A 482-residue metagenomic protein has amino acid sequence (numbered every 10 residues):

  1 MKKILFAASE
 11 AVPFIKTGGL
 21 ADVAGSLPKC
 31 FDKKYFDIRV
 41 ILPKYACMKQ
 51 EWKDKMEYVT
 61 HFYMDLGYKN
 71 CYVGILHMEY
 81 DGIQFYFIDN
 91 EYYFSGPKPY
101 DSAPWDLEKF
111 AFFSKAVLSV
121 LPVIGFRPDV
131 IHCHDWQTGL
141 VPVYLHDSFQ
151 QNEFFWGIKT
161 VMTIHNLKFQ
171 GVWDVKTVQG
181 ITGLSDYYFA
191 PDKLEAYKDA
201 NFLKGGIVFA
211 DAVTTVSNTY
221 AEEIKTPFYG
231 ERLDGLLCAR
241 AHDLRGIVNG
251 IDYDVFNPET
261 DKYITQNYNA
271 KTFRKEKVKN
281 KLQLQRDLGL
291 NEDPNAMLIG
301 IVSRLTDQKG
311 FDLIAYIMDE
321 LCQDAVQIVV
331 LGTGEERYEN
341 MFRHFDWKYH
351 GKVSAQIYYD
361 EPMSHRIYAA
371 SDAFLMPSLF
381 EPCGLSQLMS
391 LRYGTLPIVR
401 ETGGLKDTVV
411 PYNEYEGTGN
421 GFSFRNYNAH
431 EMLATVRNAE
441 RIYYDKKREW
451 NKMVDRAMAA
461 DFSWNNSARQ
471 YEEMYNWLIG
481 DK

Functional and structural regions predicted by a protein language model:
M1-K482: Catalytic cores of nucleotide-sugar-dependent glycosyltransferases that transfer UDP/GDP/TDP-activated
